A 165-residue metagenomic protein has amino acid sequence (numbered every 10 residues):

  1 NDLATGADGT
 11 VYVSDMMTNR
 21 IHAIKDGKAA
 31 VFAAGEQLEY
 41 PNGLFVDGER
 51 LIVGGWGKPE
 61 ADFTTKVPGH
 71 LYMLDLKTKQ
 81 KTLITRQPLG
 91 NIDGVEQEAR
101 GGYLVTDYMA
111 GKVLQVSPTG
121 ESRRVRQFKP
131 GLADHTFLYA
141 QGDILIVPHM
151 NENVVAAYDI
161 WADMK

Functional and structural regions predicted by a protein language model:
N1-V11, Q37-P68, R86-G102, K129-D143 (+1 more regions): Beta-rich, blade/repeat-based domains predominating in secreted/periplasmic proteins but also intracellular
D15, G55-G57, D107, P148-H149: Recurrent small/Gly-Pro-centered beta-turn motifs in extracellular repeat architectures
T18-N19, K58-D62, A110-K112, E152-V154: Short glycine/acidic-enriched loop and turn motifs that connect beta-strands
R20-A23, H70-Y72, K112-L114, V154-A156: A short loop-to-beta-strand structural motif that recurs across blades of beta-propeller domains
I24-K28, D75-K79, V116-E121, I160-D163: Short loop/turn segments that connect beta-strands within beta-propeller blades
K28-A34, K79-R86, E121-Q127: A short beta-strand motif characteristic of beta-propeller blades
L104-D107, L114-Q115, R124-V125, D134-T136 (+1 more regions): Conserved active-site loop/cleft motifs that coordinate metal ions or position small ligands
I146-K165: Short, basic/aromatic-enriched C-terminal tail that caps enzymatic domains
